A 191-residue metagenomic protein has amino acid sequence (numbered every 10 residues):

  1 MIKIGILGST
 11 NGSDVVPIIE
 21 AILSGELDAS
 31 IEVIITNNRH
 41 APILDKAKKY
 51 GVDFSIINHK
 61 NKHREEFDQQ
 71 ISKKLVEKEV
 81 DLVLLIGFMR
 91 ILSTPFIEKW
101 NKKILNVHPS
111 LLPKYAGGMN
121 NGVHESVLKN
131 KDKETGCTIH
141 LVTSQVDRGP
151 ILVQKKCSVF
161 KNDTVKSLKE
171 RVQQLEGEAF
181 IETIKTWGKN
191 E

Functional and structural regions predicted by a protein language model:
M1-E191: One-carbon transfer enzymes
